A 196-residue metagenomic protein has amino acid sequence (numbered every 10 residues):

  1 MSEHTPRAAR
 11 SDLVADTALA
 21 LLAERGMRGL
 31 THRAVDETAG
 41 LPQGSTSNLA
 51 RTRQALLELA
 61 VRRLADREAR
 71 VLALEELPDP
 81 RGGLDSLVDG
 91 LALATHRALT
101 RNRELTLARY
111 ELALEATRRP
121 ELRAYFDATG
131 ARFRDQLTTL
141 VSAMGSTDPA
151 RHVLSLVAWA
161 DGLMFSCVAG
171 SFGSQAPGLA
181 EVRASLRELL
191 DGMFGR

Functional and structural regions predicted by a protein language model:
E3, R123, D127, S142-R196: Hydrophobic/aromatic-rich alpha-helical bundle segments in the mid-to-C-terminal region
L13, T17-E24, V71, A108 (+2 more regions): Solvent-exposed, amphipathic alpha-helical segments
L13, T17-L59: Helix-turn-helix
D16, L22-A23, L41-S45, E75 (+2 more regions): Anionic, Ser/Thr-rich low-complexity intrinsically disordered regions
T52, E115-P120: Short loop-to-helix capping motifs
R62-E68: Short, basic, alpha-helical segments at the C-terminal edge of helix-turn-helix-like DNA-binding modules
A69, T100-L107, R118-M144, L154 (+1 more regions): Amphipathic alpha-helical packing segments from all-alpha helical-bundle domains
R70-T106, V153-L156, L179: Hydrophobic alpha-helical connector segments
